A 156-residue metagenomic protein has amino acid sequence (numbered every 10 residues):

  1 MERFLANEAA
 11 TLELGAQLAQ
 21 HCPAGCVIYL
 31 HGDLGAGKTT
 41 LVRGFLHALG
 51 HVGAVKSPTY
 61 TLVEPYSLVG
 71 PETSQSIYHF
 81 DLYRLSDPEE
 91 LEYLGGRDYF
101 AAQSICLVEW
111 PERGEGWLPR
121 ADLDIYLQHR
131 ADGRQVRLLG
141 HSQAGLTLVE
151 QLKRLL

Functional and structural regions predicted by a protein language model:
M1, S86-L91, R97-L156: Short phosphate-coordinating micro-motif centered on Lys-Gly-acidic
M1-Q17: N-terminal pre-Walker A segment at the start of P-loop NTPase domains
L18-G25: Phosphate-binding P-loop
I28-L30: Hydrophobic anchor at the beta1->P-loop junction of P-loop NTPases
L34: The conserved Walker
K38: Conserved lysine of the Walker
H51-Y66: Short beta-strand-centered segment that lines the nucleotide-binding/catalytic pocket of NTP-utilizing
